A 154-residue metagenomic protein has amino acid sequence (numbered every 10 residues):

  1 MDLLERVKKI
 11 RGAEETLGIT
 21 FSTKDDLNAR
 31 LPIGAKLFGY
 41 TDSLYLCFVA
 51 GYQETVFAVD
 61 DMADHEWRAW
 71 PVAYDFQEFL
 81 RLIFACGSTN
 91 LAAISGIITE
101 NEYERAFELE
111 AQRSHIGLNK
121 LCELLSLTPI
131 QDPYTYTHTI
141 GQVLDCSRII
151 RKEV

Functional and structural regions predicted by a protein language model:
M1-D64, N90-L91, I98, E108-V154: A surface-exposed partner-binding patch
A58-G96: Compact, glycine/acidic-enriched structural inserts
